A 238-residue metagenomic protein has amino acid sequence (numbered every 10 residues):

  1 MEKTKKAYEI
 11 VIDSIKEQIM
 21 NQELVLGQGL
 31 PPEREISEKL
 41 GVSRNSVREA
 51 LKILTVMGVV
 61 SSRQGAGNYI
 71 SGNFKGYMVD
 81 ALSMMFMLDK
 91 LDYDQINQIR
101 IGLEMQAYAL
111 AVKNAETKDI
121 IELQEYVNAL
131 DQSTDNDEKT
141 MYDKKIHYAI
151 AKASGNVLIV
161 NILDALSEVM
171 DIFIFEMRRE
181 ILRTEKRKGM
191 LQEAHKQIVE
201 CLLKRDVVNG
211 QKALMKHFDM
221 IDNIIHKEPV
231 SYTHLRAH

Functional and structural regions predicted by a protein language model:
M1-I99, L103, A109, K113: Short linear motifs at protein or domain termini
A7-Y8, K186-Q192: Short, 15-30-residue, compositionally biased linear elements with alpha-helical propensity or flexible coil
I99-E176, A194-E200, N209-I221, E228: Conserved amphipathic alpha-helical segments that form helical-bundle/coiled-coil interaction surfaces
R179-K186: Short helix-coil transition/hinge motifs at the ends and kinks of transmembrane helices, capturing the brief
H226-Y232: Charge-dense, low-complexity polyampholytic segments
T233-H238: Conserved small/polar residues in nucleotide/adenosyl-binding loops
